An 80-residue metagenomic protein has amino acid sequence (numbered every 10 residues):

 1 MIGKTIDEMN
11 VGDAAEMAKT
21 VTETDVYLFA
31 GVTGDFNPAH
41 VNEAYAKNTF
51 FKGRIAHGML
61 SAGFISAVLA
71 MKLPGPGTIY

Functional and structural regions predicted by a protein language model:
M1-A56: Catalytic strand-loop segment that frames the active site of acyl-thioester-processing enzymes
K47-Y80: Hydrophobic beta-strand-centered segment that forms part of the acyl-chain substrate-binding groove
